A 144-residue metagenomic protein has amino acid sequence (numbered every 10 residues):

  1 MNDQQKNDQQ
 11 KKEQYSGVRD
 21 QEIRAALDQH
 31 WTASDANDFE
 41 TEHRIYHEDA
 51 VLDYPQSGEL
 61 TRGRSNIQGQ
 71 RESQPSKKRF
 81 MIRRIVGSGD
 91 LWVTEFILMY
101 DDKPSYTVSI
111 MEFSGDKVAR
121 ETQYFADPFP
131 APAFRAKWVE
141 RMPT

Functional and structural regions predicted by a protein language model:
N2-D3, D8-V18, Q68-T144: A beta-strand edge to alpha-helix "cap/lid" segment located at domain peripheries
E13-I45: Short acidic-aromatic low-complexity motifs
H30, Y46, Y54, Y124-F125: Aromatic side chains
H30-A33, L52-D53, E95: Alpha-helix C-capping/helix-to-loop hinge sites
D35, A50, Y100-D102: Flexible interhelical turns and helix-capping residues at alpha-helix boundaries within structured domains
F39-D90: A solvent-exposed, acidic/Ser-Thr-rich amphipathic alpha-helical stretch
